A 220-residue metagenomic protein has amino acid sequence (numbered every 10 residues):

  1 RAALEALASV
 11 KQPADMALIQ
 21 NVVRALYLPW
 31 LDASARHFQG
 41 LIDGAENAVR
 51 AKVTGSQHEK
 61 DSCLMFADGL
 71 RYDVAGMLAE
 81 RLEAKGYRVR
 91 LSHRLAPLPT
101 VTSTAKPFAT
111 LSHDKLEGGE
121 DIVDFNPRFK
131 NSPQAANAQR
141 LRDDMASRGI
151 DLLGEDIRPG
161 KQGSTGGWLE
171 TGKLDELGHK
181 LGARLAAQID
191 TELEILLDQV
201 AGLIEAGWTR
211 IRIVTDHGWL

Functional and structural regions predicted by a protein language model:
R1-C63, G69-L220: …; additionally, a secondary subgroup of soluble metalloenzymes is captured
